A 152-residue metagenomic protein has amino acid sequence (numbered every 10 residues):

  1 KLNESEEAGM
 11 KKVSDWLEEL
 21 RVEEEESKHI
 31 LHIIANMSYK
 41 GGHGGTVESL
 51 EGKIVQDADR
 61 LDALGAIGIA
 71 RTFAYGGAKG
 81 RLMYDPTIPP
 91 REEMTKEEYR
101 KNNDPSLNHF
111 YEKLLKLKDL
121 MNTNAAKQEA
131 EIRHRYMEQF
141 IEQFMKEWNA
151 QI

Functional and structural regions predicted by a protein language model:
K1, G42-I152: Divalent metal-dependent phosphate-bond-processing catalytic cores, especially two-metal-ion Mg2+/Mn2+ enzymes that act
K1, G9, I30-K40: His-Asp-centered metal-binding catalytic motifs of divalent-metal-dependent phosphohydrolases/nucleases
E4, A8, E25-H29, G45: Alpha-helix N-cap and coil->helix boundary residues
E6-E19: An active-site-proximal "capping" alpha-helix that borders the catalytic cofactor pocket
L20-R21, N124: Inter-helical turn/loop segments and adjacent helix faces that build the functional surface of alpha-helical bundle
R21-A35, A66: Acidic/histidine metal-binding catalytic segments
